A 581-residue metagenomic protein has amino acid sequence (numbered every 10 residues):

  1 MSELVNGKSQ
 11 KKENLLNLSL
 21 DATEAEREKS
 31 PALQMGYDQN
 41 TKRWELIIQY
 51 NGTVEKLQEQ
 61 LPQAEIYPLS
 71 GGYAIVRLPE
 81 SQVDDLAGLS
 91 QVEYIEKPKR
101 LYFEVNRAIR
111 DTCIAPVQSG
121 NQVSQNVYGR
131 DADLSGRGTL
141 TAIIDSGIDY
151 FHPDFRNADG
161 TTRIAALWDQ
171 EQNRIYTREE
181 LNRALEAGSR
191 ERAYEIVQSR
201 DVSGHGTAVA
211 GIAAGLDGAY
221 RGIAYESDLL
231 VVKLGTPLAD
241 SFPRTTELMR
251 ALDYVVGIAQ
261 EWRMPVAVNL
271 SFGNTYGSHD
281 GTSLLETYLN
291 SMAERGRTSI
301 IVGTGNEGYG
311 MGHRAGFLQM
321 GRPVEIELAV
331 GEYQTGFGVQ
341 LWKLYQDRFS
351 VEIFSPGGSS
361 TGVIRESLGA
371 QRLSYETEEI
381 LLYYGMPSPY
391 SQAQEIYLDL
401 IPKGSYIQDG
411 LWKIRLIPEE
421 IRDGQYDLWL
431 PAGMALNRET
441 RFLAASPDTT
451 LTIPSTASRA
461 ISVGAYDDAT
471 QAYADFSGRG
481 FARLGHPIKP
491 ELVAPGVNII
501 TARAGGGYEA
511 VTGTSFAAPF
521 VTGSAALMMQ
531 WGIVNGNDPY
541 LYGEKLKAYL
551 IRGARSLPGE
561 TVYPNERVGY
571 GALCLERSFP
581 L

Functional and structural regions predicted by a protein language model:
M1-A74, P79-R130, L140, P237: Autoinhibitory N-terminal propeptides
V127-T246, R263, A267, R297 (+6 more regions): Subtilisin-like serine protease catalytic core
D145, G305, G513: Active-site glycine-centered loops adjacent to acidic/histidine catalytic or metal-binding residues that shape
W168-A187, G310-Y397, I401-Y406, L416-I417 (+1 more regions): Extracellular S/T/G-rich loop segment that most often corresponds to the catalytic His/Ser-adjacent loop
A210-A213, L230-L238, V256-V266, R348-S350 (+2 more regions): Hydrolase catalytic cores
V232-L234, L252-D280, G303-T304, I417-E419: Short acidic, glycine-rich surface-loop motifs adjacent to enzyme active sites
E261, P265-N274, M292, G296-T298 (+2 more regions): C-terminal subdomain of the subtilisin-like protease fold in secreted/lumenal serine endopeptidases
I396, R422-A432: Edge beta-strands of jelly-roll/beta-sandwich modules across compartments, strongly enriched in secreted/luminal
